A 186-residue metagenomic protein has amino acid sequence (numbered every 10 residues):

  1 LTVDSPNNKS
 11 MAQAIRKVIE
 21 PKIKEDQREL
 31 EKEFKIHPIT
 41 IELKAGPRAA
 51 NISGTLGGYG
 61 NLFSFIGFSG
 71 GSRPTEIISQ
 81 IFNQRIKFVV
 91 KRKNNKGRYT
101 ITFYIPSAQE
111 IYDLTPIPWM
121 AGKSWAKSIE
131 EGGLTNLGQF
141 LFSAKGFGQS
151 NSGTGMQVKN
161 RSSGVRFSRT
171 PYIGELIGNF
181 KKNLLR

Functional and structural regions predicted by a protein language model:
L1-R186: Short, Lys/Arg-rich flexible segments
